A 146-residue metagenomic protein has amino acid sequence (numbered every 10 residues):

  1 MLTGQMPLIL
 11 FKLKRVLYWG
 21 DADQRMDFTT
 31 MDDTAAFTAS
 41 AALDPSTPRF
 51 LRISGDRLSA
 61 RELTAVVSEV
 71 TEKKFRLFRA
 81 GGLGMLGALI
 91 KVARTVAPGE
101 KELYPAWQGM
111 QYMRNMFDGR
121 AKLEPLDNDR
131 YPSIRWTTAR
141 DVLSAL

Functional and structural regions predicted by a protein language model:
M1-R76, M85-L89, V96-G99: Oxidoreductase cofactor-interface core, primarily capturing Rossmann-like NAD(P)-dependent enzymes
F78-A80: Conserved beta-strand termini and adjacent loop/short-helix elements that scaffold enzyme active sites in alpha/beta
G82-L146: A hydrophobic C-terminal alpha-helical subdomain
